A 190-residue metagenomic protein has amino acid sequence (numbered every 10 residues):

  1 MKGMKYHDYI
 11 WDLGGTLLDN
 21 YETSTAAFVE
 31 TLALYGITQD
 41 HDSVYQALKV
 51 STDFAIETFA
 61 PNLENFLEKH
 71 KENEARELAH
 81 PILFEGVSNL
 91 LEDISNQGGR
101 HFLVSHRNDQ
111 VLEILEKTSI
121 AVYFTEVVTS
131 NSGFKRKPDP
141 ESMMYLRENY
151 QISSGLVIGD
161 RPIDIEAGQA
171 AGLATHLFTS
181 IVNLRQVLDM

Functional and structural regions predicted by a protein language model:
M1-H7, E92-S95, N108, L112-M190: Asp-based, Mg2+/Mn2+-dependent phosphohydrolase catalytic module
M4-S88: N-terminal helical cap/lid subdomain that shapes the substrate entry/recognition surface in HAD-like hydrolases
T16, V104-S105: Conserved phosphate-coupling serine/threonine residues in phosphotransfer and NTP-handling enzymes
N20, V44, I82, L103 (+2 more regions): Residues that cap or flank secondary-structure elements
A47, S51, H106, S153: Residue-level signal for short amphipathic helical patches enriched in basic/charged and nearby hydrophobic residues
R76-F102, K137-P140: Short, acidic loop-to-helix structural element flanking the phosphoryl-transfer center in phosphate-processing enzymes
